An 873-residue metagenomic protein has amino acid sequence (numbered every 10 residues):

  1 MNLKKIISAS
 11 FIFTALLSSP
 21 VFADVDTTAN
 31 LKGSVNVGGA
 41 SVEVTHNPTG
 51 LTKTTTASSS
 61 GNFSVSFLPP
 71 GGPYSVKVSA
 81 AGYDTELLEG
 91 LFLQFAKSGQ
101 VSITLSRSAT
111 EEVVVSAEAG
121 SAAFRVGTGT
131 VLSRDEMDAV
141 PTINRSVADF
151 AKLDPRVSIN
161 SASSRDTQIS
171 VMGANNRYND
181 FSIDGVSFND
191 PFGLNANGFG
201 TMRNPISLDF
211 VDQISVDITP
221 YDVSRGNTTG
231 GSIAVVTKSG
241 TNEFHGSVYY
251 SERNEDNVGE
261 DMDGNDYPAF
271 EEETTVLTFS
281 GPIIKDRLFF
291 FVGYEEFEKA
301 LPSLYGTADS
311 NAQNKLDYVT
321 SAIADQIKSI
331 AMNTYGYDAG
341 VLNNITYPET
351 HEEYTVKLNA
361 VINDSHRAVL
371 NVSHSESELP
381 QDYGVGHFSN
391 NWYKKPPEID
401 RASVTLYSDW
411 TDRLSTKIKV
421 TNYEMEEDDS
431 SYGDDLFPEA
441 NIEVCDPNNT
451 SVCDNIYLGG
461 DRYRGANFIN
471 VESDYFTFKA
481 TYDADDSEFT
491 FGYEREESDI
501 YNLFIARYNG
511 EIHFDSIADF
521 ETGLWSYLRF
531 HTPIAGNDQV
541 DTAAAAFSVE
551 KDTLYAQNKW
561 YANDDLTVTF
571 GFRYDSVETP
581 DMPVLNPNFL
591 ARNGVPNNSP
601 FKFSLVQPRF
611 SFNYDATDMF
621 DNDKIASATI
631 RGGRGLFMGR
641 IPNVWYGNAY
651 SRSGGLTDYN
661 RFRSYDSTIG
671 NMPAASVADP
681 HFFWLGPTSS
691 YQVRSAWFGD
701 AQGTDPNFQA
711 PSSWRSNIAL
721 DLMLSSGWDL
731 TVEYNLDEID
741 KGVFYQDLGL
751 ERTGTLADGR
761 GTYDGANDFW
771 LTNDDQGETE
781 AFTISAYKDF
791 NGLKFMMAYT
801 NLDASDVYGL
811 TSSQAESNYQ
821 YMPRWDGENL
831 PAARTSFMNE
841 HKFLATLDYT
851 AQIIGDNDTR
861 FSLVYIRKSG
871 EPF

Functional and structural regions predicted by a protein language model:
F22-E118, A122-R125: Periplasm-facing N-terminal accessory domains of Gram-negative outer-membrane beta-barrel systems
S58, D84, E89-V101, E112-S239 (+1 more regions): Periplasmic N-terminal accessory/gating domains of Gram-negative outer-membrane beta-barrel systems
A117, V248-N254, V292-E296, L370-H374 (+7 more regions): Transmembrane beta-barrel strands of outer-membrane/channel proteins
N160, V223-G226, G240-H245, I284-R287 (+8 more regions): Short loop/turn motifs that connect adjacent beta-strands in outer-membrane beta-barrel proteins
H245, P268-E378, P397-N422, P608: Transmembrane beta-barrel wall of Gram-negative outer-membrane proteins
T350, I362-Y555, R752-A781: Replace "related TpsB outer-membrane translocases also match" with "some related outer-membrane beta-barrels such as
E439, N449-V452, L585-Q607, S611-W770: Solvent-exposed loop/turn elements at secondary-structure boundaries
V577, T731-E871: Gram-negative outer-membrane beta-barrel transporters
